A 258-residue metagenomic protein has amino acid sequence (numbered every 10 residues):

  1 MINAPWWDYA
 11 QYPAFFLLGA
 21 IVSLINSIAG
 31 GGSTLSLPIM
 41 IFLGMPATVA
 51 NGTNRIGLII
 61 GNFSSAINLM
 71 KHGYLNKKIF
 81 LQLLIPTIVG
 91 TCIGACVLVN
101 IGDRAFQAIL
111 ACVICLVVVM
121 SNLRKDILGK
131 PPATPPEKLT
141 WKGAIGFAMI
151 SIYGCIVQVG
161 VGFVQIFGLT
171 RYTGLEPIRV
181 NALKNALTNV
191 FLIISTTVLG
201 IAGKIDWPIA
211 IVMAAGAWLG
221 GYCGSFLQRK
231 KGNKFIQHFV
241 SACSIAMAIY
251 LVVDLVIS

Functional and structural regions predicted by a protein language model:
M1-P46, P131-N181, I211: Selected transmembrane alpha-helices and immediately adjacent juxtamembrane segments of polytopic inner-membrane
Y12, R55, L110-I114, V118 (+3 more regions): Residues within membrane-spanning alpha-helices of integral membrane proteins, especially the hydrophobic core/packing
M45-N54, K77-Q82, G174-N185: Membrane-interface alpha-helices at helix entry/exit sites of multi-pass transporters
G52-A105, L192-A242: Selective hydrophobic functional segments
S64-Y74, A111-P135, A248-S258: Transmembrane helix exit motif
M149-V159, S195-G203, M247-S258: Hydrophobic alpha-helical transmembrane segments in multi-pass integral membrane proteins
